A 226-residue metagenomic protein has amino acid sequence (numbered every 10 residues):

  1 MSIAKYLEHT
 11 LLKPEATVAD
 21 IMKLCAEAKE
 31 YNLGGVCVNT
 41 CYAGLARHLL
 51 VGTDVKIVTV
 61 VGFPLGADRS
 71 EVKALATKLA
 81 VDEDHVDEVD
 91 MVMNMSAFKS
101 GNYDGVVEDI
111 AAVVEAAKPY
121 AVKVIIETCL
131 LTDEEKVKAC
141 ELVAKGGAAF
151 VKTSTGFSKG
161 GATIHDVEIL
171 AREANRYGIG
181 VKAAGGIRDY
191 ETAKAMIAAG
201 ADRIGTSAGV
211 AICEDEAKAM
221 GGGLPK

Functional and structural regions predicted by a protein language model:
M1-D84, V137-K138, L142-V143: Conserved N-terminal beta1-alpha1 strand-loop-helix module at the mouth
I3-T10, G34-V38, K56-G62, D87-M91 (+4 more regions): Hydrophobic faces of well-ordered beta-strands that scaffold small-molecule active sites in alpha/beta enzyme cores
D20, L24, Y42, K73-A76 (+8 more regions): General structural feature for long, well-ordered alpha-helical segments within catalytic domains of soluble enzymes
C25, K29-L45, F63-L65, V89-V107 (+1 more regions): Glycine-rich, proline-tolerant flexible connector loops at the mouths of alpha/beta enzymes
A26-G34, H48-V51, L79-D82, V86-D87 (+6 more regions): Generic secondary-structure signature for well-ordered alpha-helical cores
T40, G44-L65, Y103-T128, K145-G146 (+2 more regions): Alpha-helix-loop-beta-strand connector modules within alpha/beta enzyme cores
R47, D68-E83, L131-L142, H165 (+3 more regions): Catalytic cores of alpha/beta
T59-F63, E83-A97, K145-G161, G185-R188 (+1 more regions): Glycine-rich phosphate-binding active-site loops on the catalytic face of alpha/beta enzymes
